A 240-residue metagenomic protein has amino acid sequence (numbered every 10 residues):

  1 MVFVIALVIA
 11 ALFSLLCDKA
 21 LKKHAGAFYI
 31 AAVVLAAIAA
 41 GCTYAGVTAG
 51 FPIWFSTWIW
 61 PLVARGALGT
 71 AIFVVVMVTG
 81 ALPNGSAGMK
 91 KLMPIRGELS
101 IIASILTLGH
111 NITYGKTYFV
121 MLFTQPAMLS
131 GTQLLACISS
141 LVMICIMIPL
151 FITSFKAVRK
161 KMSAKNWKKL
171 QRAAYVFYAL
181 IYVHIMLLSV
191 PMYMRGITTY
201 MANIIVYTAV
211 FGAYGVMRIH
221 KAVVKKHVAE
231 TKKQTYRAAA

Functional and structural regions predicted by a protein language model:
M1-A240: Membrane-embedded alpha-helical bundles that constitute the cytochrome b-like, heme-associated redox core of multi-pass
